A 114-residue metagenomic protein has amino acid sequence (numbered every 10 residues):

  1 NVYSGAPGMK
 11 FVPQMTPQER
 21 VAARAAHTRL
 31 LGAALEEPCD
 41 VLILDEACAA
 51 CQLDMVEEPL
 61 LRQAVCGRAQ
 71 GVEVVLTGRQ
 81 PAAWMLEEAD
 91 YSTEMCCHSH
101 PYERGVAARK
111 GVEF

Functional and structural regions predicted by a protein language model:
N1-L35: Conserved P-loop
K10, G32-L35, A47-F114: Replace "adjacent to P-loop NTPase cores in ATP/GTP-dependent enzymes" with "adjacent to NTP-binding cores
